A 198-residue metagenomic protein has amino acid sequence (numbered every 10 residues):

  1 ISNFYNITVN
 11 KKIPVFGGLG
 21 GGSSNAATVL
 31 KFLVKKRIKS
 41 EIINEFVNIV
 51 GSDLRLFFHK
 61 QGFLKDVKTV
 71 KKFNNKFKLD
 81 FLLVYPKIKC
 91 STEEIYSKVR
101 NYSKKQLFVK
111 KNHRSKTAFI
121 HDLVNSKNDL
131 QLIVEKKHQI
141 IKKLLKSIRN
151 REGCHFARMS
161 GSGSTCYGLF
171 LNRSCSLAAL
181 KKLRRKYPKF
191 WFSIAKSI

Functional and structural regions predicted by a protein language model:
I1-G17, K35-E41, Y85-I88: ATP-binding N-lobe of GHMP and related small-molecule kinases
N3-Y5, S52, D80: A generic structural signal for short beta-strands and their flanking turns/coil linkers
G17-I43, L56: DPxDG-like acidic metal-binding loop motif
L30, I43-N44, L145, L180: Generic structural marker for isolated residues within well-ordered, non-membrane alpha-helices of soluble domains
E41-L64: Conserved post-catalytic alpha-helical subdomain immediately downstream of the catalytic base and nucleotide-binding
F57-F156, L169-K189, S193-I198: Conserved, helical-rich catalytic subdomain that frames metal- and/or nucleotide-binding sites in enzyme alpha/beta
S160: Short, charged interaction patches at domain edges and termini
G163-C166: Conserved glycine-rich beta-strand-loop-beta hairpin in the small C-terminal domain of fold type I
